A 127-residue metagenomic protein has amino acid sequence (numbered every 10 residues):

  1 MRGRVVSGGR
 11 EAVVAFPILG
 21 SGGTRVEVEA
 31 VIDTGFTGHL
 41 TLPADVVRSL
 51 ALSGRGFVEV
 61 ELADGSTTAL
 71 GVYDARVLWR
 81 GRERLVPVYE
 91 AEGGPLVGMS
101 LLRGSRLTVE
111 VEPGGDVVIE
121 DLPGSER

Functional and structural regions predicted by a protein language model:
M1-R127: Pepsin/retropepsin-fold aspartyl endopeptidases
